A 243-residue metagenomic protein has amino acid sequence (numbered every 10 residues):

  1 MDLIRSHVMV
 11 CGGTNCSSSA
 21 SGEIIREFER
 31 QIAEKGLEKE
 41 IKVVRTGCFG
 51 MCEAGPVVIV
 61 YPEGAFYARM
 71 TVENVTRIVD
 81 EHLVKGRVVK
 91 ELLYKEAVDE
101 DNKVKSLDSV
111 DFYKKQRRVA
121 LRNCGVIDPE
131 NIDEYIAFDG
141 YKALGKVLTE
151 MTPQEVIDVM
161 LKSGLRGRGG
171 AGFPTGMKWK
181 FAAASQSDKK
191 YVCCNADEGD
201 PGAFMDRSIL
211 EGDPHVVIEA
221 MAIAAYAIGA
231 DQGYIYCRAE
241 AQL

Functional and structural regions predicted by a protein language model:
M1-L243: Feature of Fe-S/electron-transfer and energy-metabolism proteins that preferentially highlights extended coupling
